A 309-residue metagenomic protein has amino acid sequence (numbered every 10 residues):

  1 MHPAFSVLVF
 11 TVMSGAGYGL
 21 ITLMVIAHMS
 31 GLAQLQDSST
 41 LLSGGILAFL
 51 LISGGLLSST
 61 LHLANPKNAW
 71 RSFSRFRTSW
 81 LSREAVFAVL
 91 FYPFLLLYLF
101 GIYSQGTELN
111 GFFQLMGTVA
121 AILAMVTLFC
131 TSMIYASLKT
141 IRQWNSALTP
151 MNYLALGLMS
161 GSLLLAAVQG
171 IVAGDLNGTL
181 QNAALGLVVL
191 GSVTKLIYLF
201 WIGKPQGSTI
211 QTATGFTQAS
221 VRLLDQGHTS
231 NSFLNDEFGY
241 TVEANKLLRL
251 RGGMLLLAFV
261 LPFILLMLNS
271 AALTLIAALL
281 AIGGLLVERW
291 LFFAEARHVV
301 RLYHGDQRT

Functional and structural regions predicted by a protein language model:
M1, T22, H28-S30, A69 (+2 more regions): Membrane-interfacial helix termini and the short, flexible loops that connect transmembrane helices in multi-pass
M1-G54, I282, E295: N-terminal signal-anchor module of multipass membrane proteins
M1-P3, N65-R71, H298: N-terminal juxtamembrane cytosolic/stromal segments of multi-pass membrane proteins
T11-G15, L32, T78-S79, V86-L90 (+1 more regions): Long, contiguous internal "core" modules enriched in hydrophobic/ aromatic residues
I26, A33, S38-F94: Membrane helical hairpin/interfacial module
F76, L81-A85, L154, L302-T309: Functional transmembrane or membrane-interface alpha-helices that line membrane-embedded catalytic, ligand-binding
L273-T309: C-terminal structured interaction module
